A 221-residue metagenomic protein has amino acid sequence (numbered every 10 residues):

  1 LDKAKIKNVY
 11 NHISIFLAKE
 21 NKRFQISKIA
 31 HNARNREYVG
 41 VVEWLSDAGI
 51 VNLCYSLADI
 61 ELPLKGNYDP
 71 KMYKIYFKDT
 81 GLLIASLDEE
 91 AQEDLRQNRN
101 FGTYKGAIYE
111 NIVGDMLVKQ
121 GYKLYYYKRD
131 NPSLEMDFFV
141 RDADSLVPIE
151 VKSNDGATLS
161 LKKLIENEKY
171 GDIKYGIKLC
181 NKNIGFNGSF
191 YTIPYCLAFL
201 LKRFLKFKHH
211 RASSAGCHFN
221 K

Functional and structural regions predicted by a protein language model:
L1-A143: Accessory nucleic acid-recognition modules appended to NTPase machines
G114, V118, F139, E150-K152 (+1 more regions): Generic hydrophobic alpha-helical scaffold/packing signal
Y126, P148-V151: Short catalytic-loop micro-motif centered on adjacent basic/acidic residues
D144-S145, S189: Beta-strand-connecting loop/turn residues
S145-V147, Y175: Structural motif
S153-I193: Catalytic cores of nucleic-acid endonucleases
K182-K221: Domain-level recognition of nuclease-like catalytic cores that cleave nucleotide substrates
